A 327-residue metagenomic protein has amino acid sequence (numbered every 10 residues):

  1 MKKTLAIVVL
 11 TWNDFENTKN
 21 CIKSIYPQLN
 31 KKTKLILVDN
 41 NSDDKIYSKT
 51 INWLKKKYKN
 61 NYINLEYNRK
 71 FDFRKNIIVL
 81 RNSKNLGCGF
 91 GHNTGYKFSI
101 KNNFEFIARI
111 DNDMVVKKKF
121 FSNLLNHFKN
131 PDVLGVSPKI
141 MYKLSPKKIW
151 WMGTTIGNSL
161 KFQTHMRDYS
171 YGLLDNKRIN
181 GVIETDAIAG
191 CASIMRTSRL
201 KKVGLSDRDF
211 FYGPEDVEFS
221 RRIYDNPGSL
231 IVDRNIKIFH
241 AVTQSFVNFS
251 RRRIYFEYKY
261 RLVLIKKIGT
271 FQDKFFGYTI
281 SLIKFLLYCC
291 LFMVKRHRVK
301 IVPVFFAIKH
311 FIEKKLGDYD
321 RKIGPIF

Functional and structural regions predicted by a protein language model:
L5-N17, C21, Q28, V38: A conserved hydrophobic helix/loop-capping motif in glycosyltransferases and polysaccharide synthases
Y26-L80: Acidic donor-binding segment of Leloir-type glycosyltransferases
R81-K101: Glycine-rich, basic loop-to-helix element that forms the pyrophosphate-binding segment of sugar-nucleotide handling
F104-V115: Short beta-strand-to-loop acidic/aromatic patch adjacent to the donor-nucleotide binding site
K119-W151: Conserved donor NDP-sugar-binding/catalytic core segment of glycosyltransferases
N158-T185: Short, flexible, basic/aromatic active-site loop/helix in glycosyltransferases
D186-M195, R199-G204, D209-I236: A short, conserved alpha-helix in the catalytic core of glycosyltransferases
R252-Y260, T270-F327: Non-catalytic, C-terminal membrane-associated alpha-helical segments of glycosyltransferases
